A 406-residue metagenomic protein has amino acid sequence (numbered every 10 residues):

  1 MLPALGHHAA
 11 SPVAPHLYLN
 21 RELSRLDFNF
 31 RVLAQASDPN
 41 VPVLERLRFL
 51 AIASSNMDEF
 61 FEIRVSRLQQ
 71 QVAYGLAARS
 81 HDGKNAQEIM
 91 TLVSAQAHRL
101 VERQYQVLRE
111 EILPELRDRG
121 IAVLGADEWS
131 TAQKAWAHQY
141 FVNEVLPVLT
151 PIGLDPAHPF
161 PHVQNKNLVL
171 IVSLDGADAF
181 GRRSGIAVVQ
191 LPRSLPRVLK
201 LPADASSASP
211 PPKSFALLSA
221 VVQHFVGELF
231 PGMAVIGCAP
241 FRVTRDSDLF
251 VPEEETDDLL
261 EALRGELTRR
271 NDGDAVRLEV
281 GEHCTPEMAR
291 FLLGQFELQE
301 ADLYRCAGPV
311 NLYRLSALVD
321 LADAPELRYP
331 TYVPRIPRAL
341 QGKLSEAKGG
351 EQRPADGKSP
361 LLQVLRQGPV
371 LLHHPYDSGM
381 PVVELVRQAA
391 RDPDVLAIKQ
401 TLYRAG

Functional and structural regions predicted by a protein language model:
M1-G406: N-terminal localization/anchoring segments of enzymes in phospholipid and broader phosphate metabolism
